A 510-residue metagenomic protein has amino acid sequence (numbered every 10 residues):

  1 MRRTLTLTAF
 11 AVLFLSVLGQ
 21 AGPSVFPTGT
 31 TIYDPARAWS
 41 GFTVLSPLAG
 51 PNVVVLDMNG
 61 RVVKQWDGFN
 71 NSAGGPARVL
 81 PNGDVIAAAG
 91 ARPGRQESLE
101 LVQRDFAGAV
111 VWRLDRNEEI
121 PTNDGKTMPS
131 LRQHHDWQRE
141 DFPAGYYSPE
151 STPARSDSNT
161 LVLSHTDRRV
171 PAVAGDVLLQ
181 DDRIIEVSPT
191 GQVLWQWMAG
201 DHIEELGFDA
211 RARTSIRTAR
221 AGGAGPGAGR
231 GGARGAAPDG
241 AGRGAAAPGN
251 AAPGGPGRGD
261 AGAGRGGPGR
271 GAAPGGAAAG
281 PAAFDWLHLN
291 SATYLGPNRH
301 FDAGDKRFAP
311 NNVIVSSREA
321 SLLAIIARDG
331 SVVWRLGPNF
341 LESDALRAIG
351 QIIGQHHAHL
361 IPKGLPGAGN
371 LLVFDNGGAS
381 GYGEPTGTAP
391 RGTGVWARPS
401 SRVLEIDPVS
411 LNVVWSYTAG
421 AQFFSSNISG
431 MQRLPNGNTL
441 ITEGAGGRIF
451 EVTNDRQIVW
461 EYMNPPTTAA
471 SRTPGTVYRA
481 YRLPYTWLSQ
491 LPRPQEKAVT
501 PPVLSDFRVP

Functional and structural regions predicted by a protein language model:
M1-T8: Bacterial N-terminal signal peptides that target proteins for export
T8-V17: Bacterial N-terminal signal peptides
Q20-P510: Histidine-/acidic-rich catalytic cores in large beta-rich domains
